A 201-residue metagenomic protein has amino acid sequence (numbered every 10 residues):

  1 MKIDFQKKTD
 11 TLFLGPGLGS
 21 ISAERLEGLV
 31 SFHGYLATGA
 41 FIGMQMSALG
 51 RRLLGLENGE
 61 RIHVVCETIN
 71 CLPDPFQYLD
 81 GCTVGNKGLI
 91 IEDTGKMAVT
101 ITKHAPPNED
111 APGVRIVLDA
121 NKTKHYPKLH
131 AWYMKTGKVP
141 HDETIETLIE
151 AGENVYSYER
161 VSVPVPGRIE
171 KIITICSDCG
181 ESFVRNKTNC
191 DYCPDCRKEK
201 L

Functional and structural regions predicted by a protein language model:
M1-F13: Active-site-proximal helix-loop elements at catalytic-domain edges
K7-K8, R25-L26, L54-E57, V184 (+2 more regions): Short, solvent-exposed coil/turn linker segments
T11-V163: Long, charged N-terminal interaction/targeting segments
M134-L201: Cys/His-clustered metal-coordination modules, chiefly Zn-binding fingers
